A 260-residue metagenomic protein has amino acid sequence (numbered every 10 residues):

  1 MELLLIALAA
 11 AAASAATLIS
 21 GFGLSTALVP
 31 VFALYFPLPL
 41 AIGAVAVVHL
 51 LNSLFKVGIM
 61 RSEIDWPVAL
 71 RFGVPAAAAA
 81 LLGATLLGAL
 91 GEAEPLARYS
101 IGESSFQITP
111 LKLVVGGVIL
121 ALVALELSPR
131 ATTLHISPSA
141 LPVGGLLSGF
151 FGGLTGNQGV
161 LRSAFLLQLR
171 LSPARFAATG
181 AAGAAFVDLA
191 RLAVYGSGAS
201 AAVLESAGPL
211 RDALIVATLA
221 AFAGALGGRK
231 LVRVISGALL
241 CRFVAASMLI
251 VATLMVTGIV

Functional and structural regions predicted by a protein language model:
M1-F36, E126-G180, I215: Selected transmembrane alpha-helices and immediately adjacent juxtamembrane segments of polytopic inner-membrane
E2-L3, F32-L50, F106-V118, L146-G156 (+1 more regions): Structural signature of hydrophobic alpha-helical transmembrane segments
L3, A46, G116-I119, V123 (+4 more regions): Residues within membrane-spanning alpha-helices of integral membrane proteins, especially the hydrophobic core/packing
P37-A44, W66-R71, R170-A182: Membrane-interface alpha-helices at helix entry/exit sites of multi-pass transporters
P39-I42, P67, T109-K112, S139 (+2 more regions): Residues that define the loop-to-transmembrane-helix transition and helix capping in multi-pass membrane transporters
G43-G102, L189-G237: Selective hydrophobic functional segments
S53-E63, G83-L96, K112-S137, L226 (+2 more regions): Transmembrane helix exit motif
D65-A78, H135-G145, A178-A181, L239-A245: Cytoplasmic-side transmembrane-helix entry/capping segments in multi-pass membrane proteins
